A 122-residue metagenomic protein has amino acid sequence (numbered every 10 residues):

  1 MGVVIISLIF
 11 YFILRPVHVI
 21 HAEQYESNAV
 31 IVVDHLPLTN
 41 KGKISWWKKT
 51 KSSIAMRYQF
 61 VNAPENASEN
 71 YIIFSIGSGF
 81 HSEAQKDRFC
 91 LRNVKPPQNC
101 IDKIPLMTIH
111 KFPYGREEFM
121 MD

Functional and structural regions predicted by a protein language model:
M1-P16: Hydrophobic membrane-insertion alpha-helices, especially the h-region of bacterial N-terminal signal peptides
I6, K41-G42, Y114: Alpha-helical structural elements
V19-I20: Charged, terminal alpha-helix-loop-beta segments that serve as non-catalytic nucleic-acid engagement and/or assembly
Q24-L38: Acidic/histidine-rich, surface-exposed loop or edge segments in extracytoplasmic proteins
D34-I104: Mature extracytoplasmic domains of secretory-pathway proteins
K103-D122: C-terminal partner/receptor-binding element of secreted or periplasmic proteins
